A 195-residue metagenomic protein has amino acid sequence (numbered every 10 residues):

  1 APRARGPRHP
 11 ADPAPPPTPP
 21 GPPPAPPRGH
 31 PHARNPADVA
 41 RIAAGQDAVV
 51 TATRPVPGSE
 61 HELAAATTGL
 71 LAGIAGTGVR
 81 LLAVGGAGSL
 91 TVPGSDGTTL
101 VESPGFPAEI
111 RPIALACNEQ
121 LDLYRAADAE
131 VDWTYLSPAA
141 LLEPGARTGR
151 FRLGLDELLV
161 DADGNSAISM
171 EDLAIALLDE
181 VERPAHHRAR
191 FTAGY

Functional and structural regions predicted by a protein language model:
A1-R5: N-terminal Rossmann NAD(P)H-binding glycine-rich loop of SDR-like oxidoreductase domains
G6-A11, R28, L81, W133: Hydrophobic anchor at the start of a short beta-strand that flanks the dinucleotide cofactor-binding loop
R8-P17, H32-A33: N-terminal Rossmann-fold cofactor-binding loop
P15, N35-P36, P57-E60, A75-L81 (+1 more regions): Oxidoreductase cofactor-interface core, primarily capturing Rossmann-like NAD(P)-dependent enzymes
P20, A25-T77: NAD(P)H-binding glycine-rich loop region in Rossmannoid oxidoreductase-like domains and their noncatalytic homologs
